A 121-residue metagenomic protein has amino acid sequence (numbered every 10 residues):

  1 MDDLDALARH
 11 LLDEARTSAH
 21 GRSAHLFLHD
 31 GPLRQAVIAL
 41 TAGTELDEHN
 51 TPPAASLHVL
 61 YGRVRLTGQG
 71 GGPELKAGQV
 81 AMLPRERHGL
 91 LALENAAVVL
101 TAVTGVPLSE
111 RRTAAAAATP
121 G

Functional and structural regions predicted by a protein language model:
M1-P32, T67, A114-G121: A short, N-terminal "cap"/entry segment at the start of jelly-roll beta-barrel domains of the cupin/DSBH fold
H20-G21, G31-T51, R85: Conserved short histidine dyad/triad with adjacent acidic residue
T44-L46, G62-T67, V80, H88: Short beta-strand segments in beta-sandwich/barrel cores
P52-Q69: Glycine- and acidic-residue-biased ligand/ion/polar-headgroup-sensing regions
L60-Y61, K76-A77, E94: A cytosolic small-molecule/anion-sensing beta-strand core signal
Q69-R85: Short acidic-glycine-tyrosine-enriched beta hairpin
R85-L108: Ligand-binding loop in jelly-roll beta-barrel domains
